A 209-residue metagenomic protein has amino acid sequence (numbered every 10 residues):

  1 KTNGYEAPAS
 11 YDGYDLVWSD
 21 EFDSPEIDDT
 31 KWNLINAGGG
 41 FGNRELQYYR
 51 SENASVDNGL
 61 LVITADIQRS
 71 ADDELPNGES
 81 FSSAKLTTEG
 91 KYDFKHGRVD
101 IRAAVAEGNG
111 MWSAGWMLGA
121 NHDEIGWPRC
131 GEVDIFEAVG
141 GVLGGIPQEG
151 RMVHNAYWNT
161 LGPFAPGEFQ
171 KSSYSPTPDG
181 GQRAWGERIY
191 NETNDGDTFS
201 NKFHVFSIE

Functional and structural regions predicted by a protein language model:
K1-E209: GH16 jelly-roll
